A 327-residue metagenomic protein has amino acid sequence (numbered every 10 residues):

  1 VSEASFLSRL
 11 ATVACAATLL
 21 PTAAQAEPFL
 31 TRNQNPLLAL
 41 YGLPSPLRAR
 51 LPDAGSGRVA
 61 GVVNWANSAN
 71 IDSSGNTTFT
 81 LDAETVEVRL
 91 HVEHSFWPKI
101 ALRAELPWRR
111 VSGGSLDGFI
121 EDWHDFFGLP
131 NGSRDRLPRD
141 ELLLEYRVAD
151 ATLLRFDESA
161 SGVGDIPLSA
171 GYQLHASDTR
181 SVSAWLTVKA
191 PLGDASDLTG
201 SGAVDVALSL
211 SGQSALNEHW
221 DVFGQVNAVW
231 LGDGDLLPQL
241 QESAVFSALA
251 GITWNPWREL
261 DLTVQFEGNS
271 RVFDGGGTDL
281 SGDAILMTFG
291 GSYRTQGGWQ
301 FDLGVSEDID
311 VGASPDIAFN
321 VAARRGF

Functional and structural regions predicted by a protein language model:
V1-P36: Cleavable N-terminal export/targeting peptides
A11, A17, L260, G326-F327: Small/flexible residues
A26-G232, Q239-S306, D310-G326: Transmembrane beta-barrel domains of Gram-negative outer membranes and organellar outer membranes
